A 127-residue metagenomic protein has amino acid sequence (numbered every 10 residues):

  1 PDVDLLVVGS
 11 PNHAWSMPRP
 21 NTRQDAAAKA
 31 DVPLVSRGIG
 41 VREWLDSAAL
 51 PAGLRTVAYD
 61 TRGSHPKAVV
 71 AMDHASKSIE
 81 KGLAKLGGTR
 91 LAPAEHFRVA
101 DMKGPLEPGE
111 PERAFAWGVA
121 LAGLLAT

Functional and structural regions predicted by a protein language model:
P1-G87: Helix-loop-strand module that forms the ligand-binding subsite of alpha/beta enzymes
A84-T127: Glycine-rich phosphate/pyrophosphate-binding loop and the adjoining helix
